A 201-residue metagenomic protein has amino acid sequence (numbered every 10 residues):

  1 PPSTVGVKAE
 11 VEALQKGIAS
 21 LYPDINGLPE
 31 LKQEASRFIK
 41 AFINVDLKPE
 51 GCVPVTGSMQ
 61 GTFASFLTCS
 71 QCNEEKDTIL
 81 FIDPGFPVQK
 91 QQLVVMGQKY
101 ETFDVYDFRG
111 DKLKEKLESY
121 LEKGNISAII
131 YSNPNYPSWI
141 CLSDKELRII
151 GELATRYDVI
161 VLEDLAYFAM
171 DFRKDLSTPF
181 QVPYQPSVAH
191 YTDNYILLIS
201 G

Functional and structural regions predicted by a protein language model:
P2-Y22: Glycine-rich phosphate-binding segment of PLP-dependent enzymes
S3, N194-G201: PLP-dependent aminotransferase class I/II
Q15-A154, F168-T192, I196: Conserved core of the PLP fold type I
T78, V159-I160: Short glycine-centered segments of the SAM/dcSAM-binding site in methyltransferase folds
D164-L165: Walker B catalytic acidic pair
